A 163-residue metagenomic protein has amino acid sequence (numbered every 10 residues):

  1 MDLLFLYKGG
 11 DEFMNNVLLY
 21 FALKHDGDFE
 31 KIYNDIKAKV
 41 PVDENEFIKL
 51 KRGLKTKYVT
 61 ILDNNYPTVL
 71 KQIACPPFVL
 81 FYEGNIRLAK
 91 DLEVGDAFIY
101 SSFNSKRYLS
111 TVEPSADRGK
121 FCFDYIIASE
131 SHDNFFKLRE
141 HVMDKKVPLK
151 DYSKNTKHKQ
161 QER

Functional and structural regions predicted by a protein language model:
M1-D63: Short, small/acidic-rich helices and loops at N termini and domain boundaries of DNA replication/processing enzymes
D2-F5, G53, Y108, K137 (+1 more regions): Acidic/proline-rich low-complexity IDRs
L3, D11, N45, G119-F121 (+2 more regions): Short non-domain terminal segments
L6, F21, L109, Q160-E162: Generic preference for hydrophobic/aromatic residues in regular secondary structure cores
G10-D11, D144, Q161-R163: Intrinsic structural disorder/low-complexity segments
G53-T56, C75-P77, H158: Sequence-level motif detector for i,i+2 pairs with an aromatic at +2
I61-K145, K154: Glycine-biased, small-residue-rich flexible motifs in mid-sequence functional cores and linkers
P148-R163: Short acidic DE-rich linear segments
